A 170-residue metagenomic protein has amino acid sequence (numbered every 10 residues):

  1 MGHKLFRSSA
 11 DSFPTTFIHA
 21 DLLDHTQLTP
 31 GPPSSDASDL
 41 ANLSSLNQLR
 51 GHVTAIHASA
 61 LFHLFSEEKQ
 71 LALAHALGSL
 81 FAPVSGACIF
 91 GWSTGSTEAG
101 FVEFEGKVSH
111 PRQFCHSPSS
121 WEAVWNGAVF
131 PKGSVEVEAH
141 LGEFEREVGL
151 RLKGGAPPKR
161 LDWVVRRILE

Functional and structural regions predicted by a protein language model:
M1-Q48, Q70, A76-S79, V84-E170: Class I (Rossmann-like) S-adenosyl-L-methionine-dependent methyltransferase catalytic domain, capturing the SAM-binding
R50-V53: Local beta-strand N-terminus motif with an aromatic residue
I56-H57: A conserved beta-strand element that flanks and buttresses the S-adenosyl-L-methionine
A60: Cell-envelope and extracellular/periplasmic
H63-E67: A short His-aromatic
